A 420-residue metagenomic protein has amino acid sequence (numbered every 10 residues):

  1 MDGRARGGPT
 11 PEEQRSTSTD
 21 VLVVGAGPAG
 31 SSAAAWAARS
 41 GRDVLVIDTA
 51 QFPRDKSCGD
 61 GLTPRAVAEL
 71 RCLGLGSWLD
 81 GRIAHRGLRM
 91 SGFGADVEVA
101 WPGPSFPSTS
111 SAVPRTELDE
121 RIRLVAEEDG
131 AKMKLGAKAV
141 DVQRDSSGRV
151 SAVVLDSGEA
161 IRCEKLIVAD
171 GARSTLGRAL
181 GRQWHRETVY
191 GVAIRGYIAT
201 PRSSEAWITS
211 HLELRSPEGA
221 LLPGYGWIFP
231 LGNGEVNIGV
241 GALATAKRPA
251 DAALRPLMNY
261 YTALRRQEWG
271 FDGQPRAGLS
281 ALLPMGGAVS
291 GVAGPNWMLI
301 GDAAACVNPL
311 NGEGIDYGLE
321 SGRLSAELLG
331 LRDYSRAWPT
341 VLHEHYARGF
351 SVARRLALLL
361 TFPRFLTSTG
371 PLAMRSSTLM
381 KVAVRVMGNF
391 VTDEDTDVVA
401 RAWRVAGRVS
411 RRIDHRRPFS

Functional and structural regions predicted by a protein language model:
D2-S18, D302: A short, basic/flexible loop-to-alpha-helix module at the beginning of a structural domain
E13-A29: Beta1/beta-strand and adjacent pyrophosphate-binding region of the FAD-binding site in flavoprotein oxidoreductases
A29, F52, R173: Conserved Rossmann-like nucleotide-cofactor binding loop
A38-C58: Glycine-rich FAD pyrophosphate-binding loop
V67, R71-R121: A conserved beta-strand/loop capping segment in the N-terminal third of enzymes that catalyze redox or closely related
V125-W269: Predominantly flavin-linked oxidoreductase catalytic cores and closely associated redox partners
A246-L328, W338: FAD/FMN-dependent oxidoreductases across multiple families
E327-S420: C-terminal helical "tail/cap" subdomain of flavin- and related membrane-associated enzymes
